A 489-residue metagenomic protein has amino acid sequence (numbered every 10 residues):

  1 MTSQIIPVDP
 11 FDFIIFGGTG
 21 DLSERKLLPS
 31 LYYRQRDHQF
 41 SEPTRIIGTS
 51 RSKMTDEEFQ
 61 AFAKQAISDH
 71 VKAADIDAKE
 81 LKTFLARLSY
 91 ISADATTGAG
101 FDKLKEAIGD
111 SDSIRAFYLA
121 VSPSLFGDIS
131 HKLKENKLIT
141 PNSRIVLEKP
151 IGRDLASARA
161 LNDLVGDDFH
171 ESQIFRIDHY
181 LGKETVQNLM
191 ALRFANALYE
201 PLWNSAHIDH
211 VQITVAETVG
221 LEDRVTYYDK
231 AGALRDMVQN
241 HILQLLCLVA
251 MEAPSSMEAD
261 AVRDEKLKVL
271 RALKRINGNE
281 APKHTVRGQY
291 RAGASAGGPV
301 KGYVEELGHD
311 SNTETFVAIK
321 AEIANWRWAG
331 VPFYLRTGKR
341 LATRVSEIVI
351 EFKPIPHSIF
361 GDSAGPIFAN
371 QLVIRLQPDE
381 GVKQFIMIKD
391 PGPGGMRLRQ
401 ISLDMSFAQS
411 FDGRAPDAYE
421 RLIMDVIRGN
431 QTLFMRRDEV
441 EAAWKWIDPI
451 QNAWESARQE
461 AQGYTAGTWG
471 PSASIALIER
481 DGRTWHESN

Functional and structural regions predicted by a protein language model:
M1-V146, I151-N489: Secretory/organelle targeting and membrane-embedding segments
